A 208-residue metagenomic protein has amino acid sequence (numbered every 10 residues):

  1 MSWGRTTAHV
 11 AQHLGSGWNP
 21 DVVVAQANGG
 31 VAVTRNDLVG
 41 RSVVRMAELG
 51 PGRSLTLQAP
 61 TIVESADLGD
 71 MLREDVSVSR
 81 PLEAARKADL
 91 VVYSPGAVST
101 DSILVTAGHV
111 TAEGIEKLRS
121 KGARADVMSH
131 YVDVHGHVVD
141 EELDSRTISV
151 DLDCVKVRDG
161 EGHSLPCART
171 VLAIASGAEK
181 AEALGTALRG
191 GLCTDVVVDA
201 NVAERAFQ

Functional and structural regions predicted by a protein language model:
M1-D21, G191: Helix-turn-helix/homeodomain-like alpha-helical modules used for DNA recognition and transcription-factor dimerization
G17, G30-Q208: Conserved phosphate- and dinucleotide-binding cores of soluble alpha/beta proteins, encompassing both enzyme active
V23-V31: Catalytic or ion-translocation cores adjacent to nucleophile or general acid/base/metal-coordination motifs in diverse
